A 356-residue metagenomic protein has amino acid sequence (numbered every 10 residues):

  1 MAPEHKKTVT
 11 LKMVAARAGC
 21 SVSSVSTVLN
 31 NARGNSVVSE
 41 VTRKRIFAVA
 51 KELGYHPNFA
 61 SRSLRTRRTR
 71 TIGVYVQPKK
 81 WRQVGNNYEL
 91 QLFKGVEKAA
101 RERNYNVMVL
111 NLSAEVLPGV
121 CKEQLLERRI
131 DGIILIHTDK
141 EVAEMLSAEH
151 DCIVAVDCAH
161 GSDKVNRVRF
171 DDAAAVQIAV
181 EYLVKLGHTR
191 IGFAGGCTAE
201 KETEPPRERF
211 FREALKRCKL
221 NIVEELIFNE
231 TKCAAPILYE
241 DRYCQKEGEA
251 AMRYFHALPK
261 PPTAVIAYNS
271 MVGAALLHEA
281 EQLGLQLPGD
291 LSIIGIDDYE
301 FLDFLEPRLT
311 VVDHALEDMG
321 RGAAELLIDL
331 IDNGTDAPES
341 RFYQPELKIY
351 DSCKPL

Functional and structural regions predicted by a protein language model:
M1-K6, T10, R67-E181, K185 (+3 more regions): Alpha-helical recognition/docking segments in bacterial nutrient-uptake and carbohydrate-utilization systems
M1-R68: N-terminal helix-turn-helix DNA-binding module of bacterial transcription factors
A100-N111, E208, R212-Q245: Short beta-strand elements in bilobed, periplasmic/extracellular small-molecule ligand-binding domains
I130-I136, G192-G195, E240, C244 (+3 more regions): Periplasmic-binding protein-like
V168-A194, R209-R212, C244-Y254, G273 (+1 more regions): Hydrophobic alpha-helical segments within soluble ligand-binding/sensing domains
A179-L220, E339-K354: An alpha-beta-alpha
T189-R190, I222-L226, Q286-I293: Short acidic capping loops at alpha-helix termini that bridge into adjacent secondary structure
E249-L356: Flexible loop/turn connectors
